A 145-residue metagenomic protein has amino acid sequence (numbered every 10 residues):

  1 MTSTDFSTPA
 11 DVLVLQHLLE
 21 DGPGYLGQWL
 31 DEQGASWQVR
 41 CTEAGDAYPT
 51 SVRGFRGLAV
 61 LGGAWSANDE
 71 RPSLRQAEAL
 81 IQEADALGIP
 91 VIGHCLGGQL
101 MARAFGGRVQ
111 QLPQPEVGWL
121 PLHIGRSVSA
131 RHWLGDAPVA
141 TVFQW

Functional and structural regions predicted by a protein language model:
M1-D11: Short, low-complexity, intrinsically disordered N-terminal peptides in bacterial proteins
D11, G88-P90, T141: Proline-centered loop/turn at the N-terminus of a beta-strand
V12-L30, E43: N-terminal beta1-alpha1 ligand-phosphate binding loop
E20-D21, Q99, V117: Short alpha-helical
G22, N68-D69, A102: Glycine/Thr-rich phosphate-binding loops of Rossmann-like dinucleotide-binding domains
Q28-I92: Flexible gly/pro-rich beta->alpha loop and the following alpha-helix that scaffold active-site loops
A84-R108: Catalytic nucleophile loop
F105-W145: Pocket-forming structural segment of enzyme catalytic cores
